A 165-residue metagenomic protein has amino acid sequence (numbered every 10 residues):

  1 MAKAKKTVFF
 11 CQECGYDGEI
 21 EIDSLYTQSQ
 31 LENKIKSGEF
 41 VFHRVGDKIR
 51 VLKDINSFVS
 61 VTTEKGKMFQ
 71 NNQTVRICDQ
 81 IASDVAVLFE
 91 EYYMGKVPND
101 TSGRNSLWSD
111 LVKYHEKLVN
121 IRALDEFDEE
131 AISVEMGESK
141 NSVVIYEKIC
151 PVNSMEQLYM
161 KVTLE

Functional and structural regions predicted by a protein language model:
M1-S106, Y146, C150-E165: Long, contiguous, structured domain-core segments that constitute the functional module of a protein
T101-D125: Short, hydrophobic/π-rich interface segment
V112-V119, G137-I149: Short, charged low-complexity intrinsically disordered segments located at boundaries of structured domains
R122-S142: Long, charged, glycine-rich C-terminal linkers/tails
